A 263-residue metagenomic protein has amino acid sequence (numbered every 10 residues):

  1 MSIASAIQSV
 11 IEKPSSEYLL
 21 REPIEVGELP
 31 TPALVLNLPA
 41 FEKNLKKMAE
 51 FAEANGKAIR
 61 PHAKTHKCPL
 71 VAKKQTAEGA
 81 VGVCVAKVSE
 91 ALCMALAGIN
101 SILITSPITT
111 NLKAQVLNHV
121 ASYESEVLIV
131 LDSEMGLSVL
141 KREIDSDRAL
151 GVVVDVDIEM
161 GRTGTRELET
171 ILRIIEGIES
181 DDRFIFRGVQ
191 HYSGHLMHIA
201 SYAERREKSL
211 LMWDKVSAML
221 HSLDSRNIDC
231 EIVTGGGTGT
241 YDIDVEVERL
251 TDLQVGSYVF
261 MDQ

Functional and structural regions predicted by a protein language model:
S2-P23: Acidic, low-complexity proline/glycine-rich segments
E17-L36: Generic N-terminal amphipathic, Lys/Arg-enriched alpha-helix
E17-R21, A40-K67, C84: N-terminal glycine-rich anion-binding loops that anchor highly charged ligand groups
N44-F51, V71, L96, M219-S222: A short, N-terminal amphipathic alpha-helix
K46, S122, A149, L210-L211: Acidic, metal/ion-coordinating pockets
A52-A54, Q75, E179, L223: A generic structural signal for well-ordered alpha-helical segments
H62-H198: Active-site-proximal beta-alpha core segment in soluble small-molecule metabolic enzymes
D157-Q263: Active-site loop/helix belt of alpha/beta enzymes
